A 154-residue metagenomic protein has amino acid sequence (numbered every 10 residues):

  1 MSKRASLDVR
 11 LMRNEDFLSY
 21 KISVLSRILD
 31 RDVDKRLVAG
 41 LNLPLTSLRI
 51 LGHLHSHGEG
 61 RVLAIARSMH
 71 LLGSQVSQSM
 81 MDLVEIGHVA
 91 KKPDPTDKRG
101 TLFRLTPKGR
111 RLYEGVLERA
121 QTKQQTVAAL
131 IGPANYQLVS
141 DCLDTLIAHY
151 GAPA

Functional and structural regions predicted by a protein language model:
M1-L11, P133-A154: C-terminal regulatory/oligomerization modules of transcriptional regulators
M1-L41: N-terminal leader segment of winged-helix/HTH proteins
S6, E59, M81-D141: Charged, amphipathic alpha-helical coiled-coil/dimerization segments
R13, R31-Q75, I86: N-terminal helix-turn-helix DNA-binding core of bacterial DNA-binding proteins
L18, T46-L48, K108, N135: N-terminal positioning helix adjacent to the helix-turn-helix/winged-helix DNA-binding module
L29, R36, M69, L112-I131 (+1 more regions): Alpha-helical linker/hinge and terminal dimerization helices associated with HTH transcriptional regulators
G52, Q78, D141: DNA-binding alpha-helical recognition surfaces that contact promoter or target DNA
G52-S56, L117, D144: Short, locally clustered residues in the helix-turn-helix/winged-helix DNA-binding domain
